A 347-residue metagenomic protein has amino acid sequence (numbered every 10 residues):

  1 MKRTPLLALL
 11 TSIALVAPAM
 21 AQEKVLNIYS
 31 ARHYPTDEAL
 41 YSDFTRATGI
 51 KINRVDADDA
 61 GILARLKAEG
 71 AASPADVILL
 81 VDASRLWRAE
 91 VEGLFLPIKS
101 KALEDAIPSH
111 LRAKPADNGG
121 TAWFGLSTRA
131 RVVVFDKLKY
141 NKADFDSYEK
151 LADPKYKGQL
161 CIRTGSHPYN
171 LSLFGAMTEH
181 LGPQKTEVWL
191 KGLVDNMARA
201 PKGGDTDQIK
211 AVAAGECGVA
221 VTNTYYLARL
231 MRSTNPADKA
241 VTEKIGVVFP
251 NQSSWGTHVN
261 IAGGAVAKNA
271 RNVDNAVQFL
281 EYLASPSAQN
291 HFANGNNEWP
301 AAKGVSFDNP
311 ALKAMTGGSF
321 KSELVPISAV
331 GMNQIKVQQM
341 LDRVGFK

Functional and structural regions predicted by a protein language model:
V16-A21: Sec/Tat signal peptide C-region and signal peptidase I cleavage site
Q22-W87, K347: Early extracytoplasmic/lumenal segment of secretory-pathway proteins
Y29-R32, N118-W123, F135-K137, A143 (+3 more regions): Short beta-strand->loop
S73-I78, L96-V133, E149, L160: A structural signal for short loop-to-beta-strand junctions that line the ligand-binding cleft of periplasmic/secreted
L86-L94, A116-D146, F174-G175, V259-A265: Periplasmic solute-binding protein
G165, Y169-S172, A176-P250: Ligand-binding pocket segment of bilobal, Venus flytrap-like solute-binding proteins
A262-L324: Mature extracytoplasmic/periplasmic domains
D308-K347: Extracellular/periplasmic bilobal clamshell ligand-binding domains
